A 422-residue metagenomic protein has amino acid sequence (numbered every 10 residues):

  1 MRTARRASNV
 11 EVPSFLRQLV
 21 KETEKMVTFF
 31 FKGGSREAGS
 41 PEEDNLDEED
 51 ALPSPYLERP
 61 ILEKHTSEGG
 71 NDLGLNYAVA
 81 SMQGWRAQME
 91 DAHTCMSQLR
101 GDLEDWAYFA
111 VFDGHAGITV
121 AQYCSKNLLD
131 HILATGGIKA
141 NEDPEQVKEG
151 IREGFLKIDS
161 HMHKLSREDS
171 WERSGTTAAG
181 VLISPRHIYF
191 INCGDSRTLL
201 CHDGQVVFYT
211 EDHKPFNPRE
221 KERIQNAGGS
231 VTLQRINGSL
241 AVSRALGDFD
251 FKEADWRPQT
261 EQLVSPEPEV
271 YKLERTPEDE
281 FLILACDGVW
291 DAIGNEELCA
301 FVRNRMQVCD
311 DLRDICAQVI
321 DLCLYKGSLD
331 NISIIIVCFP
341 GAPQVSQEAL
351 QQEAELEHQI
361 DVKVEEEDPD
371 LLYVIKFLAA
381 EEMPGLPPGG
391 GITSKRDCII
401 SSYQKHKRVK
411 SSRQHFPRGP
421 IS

Functional and structural regions predicted by a protein language model:
M1-F109, H115-F281, A292-S422: Activation on terminal intrinsically disordered regulatory regions flanking enzyme cores
